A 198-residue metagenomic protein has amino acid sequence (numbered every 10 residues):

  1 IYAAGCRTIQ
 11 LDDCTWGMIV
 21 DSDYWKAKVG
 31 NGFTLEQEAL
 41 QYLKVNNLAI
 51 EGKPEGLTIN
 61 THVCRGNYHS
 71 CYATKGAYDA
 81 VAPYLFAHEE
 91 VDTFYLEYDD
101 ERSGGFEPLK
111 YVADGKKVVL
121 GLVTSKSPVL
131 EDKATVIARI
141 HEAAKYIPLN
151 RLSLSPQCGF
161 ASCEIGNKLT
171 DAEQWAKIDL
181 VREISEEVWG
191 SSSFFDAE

Functional and structural regions predicted by a protein language model:
Y2-E198: Domain-level signal for soluble alpha/beta catalytic cores
